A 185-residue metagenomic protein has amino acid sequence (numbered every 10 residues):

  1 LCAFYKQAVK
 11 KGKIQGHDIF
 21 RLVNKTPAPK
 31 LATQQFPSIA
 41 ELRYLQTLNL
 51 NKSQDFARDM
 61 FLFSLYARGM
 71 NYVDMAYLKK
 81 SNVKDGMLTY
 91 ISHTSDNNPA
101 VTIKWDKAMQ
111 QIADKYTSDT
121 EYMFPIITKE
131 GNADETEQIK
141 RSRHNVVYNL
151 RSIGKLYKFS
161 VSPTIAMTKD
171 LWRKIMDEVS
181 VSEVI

Functional and structural regions predicted by a protein language model:
L1-F20, R68-M70, R151: N-terminal DNA-binding recognition helix of tyrosine site-specific recombinases/integrases
L22-N24, Y77-K115: Conserved tyrosine-mediated DNA breakage-rejoining catalytic core shared by Y-recombinases
A28-F56: Long, amphipathic, Lys/Arg-enriched alpha-helical "connector/arm" segment
F36, S92-N97, V181, I185: Catalytic-site neighborhood detector that most strongly recognizes the C-terminal catalytic loop/helix of tyrosine
L42, D106-V161: Active-site/catalytic core of tyrosine-dependent DNA strand-transfer enzymes
L50-K52, T89-K104, A133-S142, S160-I165: Short, contiguous acidic/charged loop-to-helix segments that flank catalytic cores in large enzymes
N51-K52, V147-V184: Short, basic (Lys/Arg/His-rich) helix/loop patches that form interaction surfaces in the mid-to-C-terminal regions
F63-D74, V179-E183: A short, glycine-centered helix-capping/turn motif at helix boundaries that positions DNA-contacting or catalytic
